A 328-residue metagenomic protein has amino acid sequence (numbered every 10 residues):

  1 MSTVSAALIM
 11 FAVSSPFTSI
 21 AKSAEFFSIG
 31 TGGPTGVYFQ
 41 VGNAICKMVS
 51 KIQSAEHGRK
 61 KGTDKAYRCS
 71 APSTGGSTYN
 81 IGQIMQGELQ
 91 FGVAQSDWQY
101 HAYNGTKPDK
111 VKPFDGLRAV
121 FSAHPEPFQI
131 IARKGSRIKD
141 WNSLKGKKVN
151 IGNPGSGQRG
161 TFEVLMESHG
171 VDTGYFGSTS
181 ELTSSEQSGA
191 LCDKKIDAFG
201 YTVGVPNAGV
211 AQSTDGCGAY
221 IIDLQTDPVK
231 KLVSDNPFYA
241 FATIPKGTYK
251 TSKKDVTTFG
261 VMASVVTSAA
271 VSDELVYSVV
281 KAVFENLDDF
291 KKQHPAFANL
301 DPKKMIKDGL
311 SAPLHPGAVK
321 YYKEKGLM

Functional and structural regions predicted by a protein language model:
T3, I9-I20: C-terminal segment of classical bacterial N-terminal signal peptides
K22-Q95: N-terminal (or domain-start) structured segment
A24, A66, G76-Y79, Q86 (+5 more regions): Extracytoplasmic
F26-G58, E126-D193, D288, K304-D308 (+2 more regions): Bilobed "Venus flytrap"/periplasmic-binding protein-like clamshell domains and structurally analogous long
L89-H124, G204-A208: Acidic, polar ligand-binding/catalytic clefts
S96-W98, T106-K107, S136, D172-V266 (+1 more regions): Pocket-lining segment of extracytoplasmic ligand-binding domains
K147-V164, P237-K307: Ligand-binding clefts/hinges and TM-proximal coupling segments of bilobed small-molecule sensing domains
E186, D193-K194, V203-C217, I221 (+2 more regions): An extracytoplasmic/periplasmic, membrane-proximal ligand-sensing/linker region
